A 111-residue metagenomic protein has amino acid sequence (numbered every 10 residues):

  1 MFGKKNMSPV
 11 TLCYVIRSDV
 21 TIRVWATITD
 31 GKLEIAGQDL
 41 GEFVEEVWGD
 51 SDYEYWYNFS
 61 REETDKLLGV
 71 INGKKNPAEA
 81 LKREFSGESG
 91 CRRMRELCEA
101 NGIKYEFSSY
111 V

Functional and structural regions predicted by a protein language model:
M1-T21, E46-D50, I103-Y110: Negatively charged, low-complexity tracts enriched in Asp/Glu with abundant Ser/Thr
T11, K32-E34, W56-N58: Ser/Thr- (and often Asn-) enriched beta-sheet segments in non-cytosolic proteins
V15-E34: Amphipathic, interaction-prone secondary-structure segments
K32, G41, E63-D65: Residues that cap or initiate secondary-structure elements
G37: Pocket-edge structural micro-motifs
L40-E46: Short, surface-exposed beta-strand-loop junctions and turns on beta-sheet-rich folds
V47-V111: Mixed-charge, Lys/Arg-enriched low-complexity segments
